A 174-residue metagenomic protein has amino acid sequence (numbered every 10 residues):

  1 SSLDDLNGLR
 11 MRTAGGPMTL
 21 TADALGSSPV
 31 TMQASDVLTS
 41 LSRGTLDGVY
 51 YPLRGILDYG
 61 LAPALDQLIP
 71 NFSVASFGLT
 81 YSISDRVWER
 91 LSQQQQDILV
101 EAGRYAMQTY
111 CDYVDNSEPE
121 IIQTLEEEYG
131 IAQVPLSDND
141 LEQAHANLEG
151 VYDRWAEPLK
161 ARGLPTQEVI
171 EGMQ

Functional and structural regions predicted by a protein language model:
S1-Q174: N-terminal secretory/targeting leader peptides
